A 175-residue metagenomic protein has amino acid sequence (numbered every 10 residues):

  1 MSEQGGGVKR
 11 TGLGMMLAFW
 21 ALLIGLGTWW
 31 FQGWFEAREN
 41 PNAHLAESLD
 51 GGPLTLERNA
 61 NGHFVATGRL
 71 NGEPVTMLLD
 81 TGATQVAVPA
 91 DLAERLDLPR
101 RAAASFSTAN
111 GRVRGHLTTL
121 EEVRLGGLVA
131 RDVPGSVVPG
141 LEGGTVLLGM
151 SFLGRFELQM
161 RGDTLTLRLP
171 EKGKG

Functional and structural regions predicted by a protein language model:
M1-T76, T81-G175: Pepsin/retropepsin-fold aspartyl endopeptidases
